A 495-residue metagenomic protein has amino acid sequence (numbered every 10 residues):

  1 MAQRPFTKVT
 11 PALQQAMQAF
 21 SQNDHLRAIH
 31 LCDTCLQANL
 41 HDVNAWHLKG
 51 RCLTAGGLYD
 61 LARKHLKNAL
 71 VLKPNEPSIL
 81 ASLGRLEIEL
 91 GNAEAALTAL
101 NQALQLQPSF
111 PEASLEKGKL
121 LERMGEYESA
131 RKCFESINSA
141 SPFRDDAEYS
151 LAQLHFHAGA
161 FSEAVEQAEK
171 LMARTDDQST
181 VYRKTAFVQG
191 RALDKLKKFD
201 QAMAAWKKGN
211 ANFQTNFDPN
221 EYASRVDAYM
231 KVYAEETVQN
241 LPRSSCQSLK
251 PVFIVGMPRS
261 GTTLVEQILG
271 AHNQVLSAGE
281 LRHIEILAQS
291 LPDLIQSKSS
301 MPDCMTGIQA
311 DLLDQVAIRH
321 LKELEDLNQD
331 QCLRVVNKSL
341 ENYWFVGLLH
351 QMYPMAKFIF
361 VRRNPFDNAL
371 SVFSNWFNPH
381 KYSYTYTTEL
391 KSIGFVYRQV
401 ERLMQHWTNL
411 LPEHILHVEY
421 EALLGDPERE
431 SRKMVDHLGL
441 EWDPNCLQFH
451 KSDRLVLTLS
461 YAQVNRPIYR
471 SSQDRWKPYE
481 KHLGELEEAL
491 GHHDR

Functional and structural regions predicted by a protein language model:
M1-D330: Alpha-helical solenoid repeat scaffolds of the TPR/TPR-like class and their adjacent stem/linker regions that mediate
S162-M172, D176, T185-S248, D303-T306 (+3 more regions): PAPS-dependent sulfotransferases, especially Golgi type II membrane carbohydrate sulfotransferases
I254-G256, Q267, G279, R334-S339 (+4 more regions): Short beta-strand segments
R282-H283, P365-N368, L423-L424: Conserved nucleotide-binding/hydrolysis micro-motifs of P-loop NTPases
S290-S297, S371-P379: Short, flexible, mixed-charge acidic loops at enzyme active sites
H320, S339-N342: Active-site glycine/GP-rich loop and adjacent strand/helix microenvironment that borders small-molecule binding pockets
F345: Long C-terminal interaction/binding lobes of large macromolecular proteins
L349-V372: Conserved phosphate-donor/acceptor-positioning beta-strand/loop module used by diverse small-molecule
